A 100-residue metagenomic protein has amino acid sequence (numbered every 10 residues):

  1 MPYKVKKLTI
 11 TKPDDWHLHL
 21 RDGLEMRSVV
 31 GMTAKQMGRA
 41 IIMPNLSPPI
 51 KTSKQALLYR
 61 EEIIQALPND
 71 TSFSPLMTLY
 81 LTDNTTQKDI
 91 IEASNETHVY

Functional and structural regions predicted by a protein language model:
M1-A34: Replace "His-x-His-based motif
D15-W16, V30-Q55, D70-T82, H98-Y100: Divalent metal-dependent hydrolysis catalytic cores, especially in the metallo-beta-lactamase
D22-E25, L81-T85: Short beta->alpha connector loops
A34, I64-L67, S94: N-terminal cationic-hydrophobic initiation segments that often serve targeting/anchoring roles
K51-Y59, Q87-I90: Metal-dependent catalytic neighborhoods of phosphoester/phosphodiester hydrolases
L57-D70: Alpha-helix-loop-beta-strand connector modules within alpha/beta enzyme cores
N84-Y100: Extended substrate/RNA-proximal surfaces in nucleic-acid metabolism proteins
